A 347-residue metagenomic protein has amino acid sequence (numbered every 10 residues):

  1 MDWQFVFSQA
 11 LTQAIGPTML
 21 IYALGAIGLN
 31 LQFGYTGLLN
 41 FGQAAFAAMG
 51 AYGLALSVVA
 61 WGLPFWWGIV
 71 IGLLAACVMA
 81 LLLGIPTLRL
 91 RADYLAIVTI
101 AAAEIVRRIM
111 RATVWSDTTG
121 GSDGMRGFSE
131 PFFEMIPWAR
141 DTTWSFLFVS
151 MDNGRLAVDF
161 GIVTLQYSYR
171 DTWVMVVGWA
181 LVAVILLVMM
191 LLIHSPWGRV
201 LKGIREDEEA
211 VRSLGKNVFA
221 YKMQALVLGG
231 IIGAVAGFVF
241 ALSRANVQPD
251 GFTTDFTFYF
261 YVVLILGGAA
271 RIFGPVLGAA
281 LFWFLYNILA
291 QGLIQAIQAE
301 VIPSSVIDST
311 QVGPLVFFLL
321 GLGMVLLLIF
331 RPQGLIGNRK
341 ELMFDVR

Functional and structural regions predicted by a protein language model:
M1-R347: Transmembrane alpha-helices and adjacent helix-loop boundaries
